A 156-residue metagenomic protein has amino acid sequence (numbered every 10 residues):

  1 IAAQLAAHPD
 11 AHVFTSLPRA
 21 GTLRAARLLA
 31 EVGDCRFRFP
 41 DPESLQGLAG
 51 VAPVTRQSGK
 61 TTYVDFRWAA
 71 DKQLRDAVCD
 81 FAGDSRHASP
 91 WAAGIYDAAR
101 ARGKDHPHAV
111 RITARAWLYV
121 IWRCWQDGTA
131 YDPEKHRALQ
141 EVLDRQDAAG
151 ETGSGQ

Functional and structural regions predicted by a protein language model:
I1-Q156: A detector of single, family-specific signature residues that are central to catalytic or substrate-handling motifs
